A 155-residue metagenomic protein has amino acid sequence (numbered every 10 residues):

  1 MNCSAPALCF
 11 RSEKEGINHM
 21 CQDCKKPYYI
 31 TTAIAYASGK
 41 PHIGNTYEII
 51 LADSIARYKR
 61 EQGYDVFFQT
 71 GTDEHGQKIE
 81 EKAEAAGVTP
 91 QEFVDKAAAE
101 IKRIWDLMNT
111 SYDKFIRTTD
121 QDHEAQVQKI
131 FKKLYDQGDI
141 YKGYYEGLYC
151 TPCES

Functional and structural regions predicted by a protein language model:
R11-H19: Short, Lys/Arg-enriched N-terminal segments with co-localized hydrophobic residues within the first ~10-30 amino acids
M20-S155: N-terminal, positively charged nucleic-acid-binding surface of large information/translation enzymes
